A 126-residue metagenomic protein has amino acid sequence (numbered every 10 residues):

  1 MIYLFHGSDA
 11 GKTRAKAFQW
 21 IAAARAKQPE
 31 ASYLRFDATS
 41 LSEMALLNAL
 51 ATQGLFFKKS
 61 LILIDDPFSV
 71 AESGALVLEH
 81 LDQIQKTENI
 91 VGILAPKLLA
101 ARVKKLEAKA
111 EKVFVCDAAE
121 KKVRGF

Functional and structural regions predicted by a protein language model:
M1-F126: Conserved beta/loop motifs at nucleotide-recognition and modification sites
